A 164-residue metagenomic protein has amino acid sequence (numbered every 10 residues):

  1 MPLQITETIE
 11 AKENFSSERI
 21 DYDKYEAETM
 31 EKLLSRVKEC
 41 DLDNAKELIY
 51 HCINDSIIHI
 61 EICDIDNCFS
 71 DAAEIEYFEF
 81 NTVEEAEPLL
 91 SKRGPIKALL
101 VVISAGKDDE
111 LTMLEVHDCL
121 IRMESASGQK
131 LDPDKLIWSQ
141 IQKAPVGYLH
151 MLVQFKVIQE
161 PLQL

Functional and structural regions predicted by a protein language model:
M1-L164: Tubulin/FtsZ superfamily GTPase core signature
